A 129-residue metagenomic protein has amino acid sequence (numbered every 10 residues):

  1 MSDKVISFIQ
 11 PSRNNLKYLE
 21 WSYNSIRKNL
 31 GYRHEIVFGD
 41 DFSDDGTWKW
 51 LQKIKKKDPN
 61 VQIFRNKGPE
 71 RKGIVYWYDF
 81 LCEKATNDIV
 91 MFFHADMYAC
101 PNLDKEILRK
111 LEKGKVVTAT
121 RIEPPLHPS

Functional and structural regions predicted by a protein language model:
M1-S25: N-proximal low-complexity "stem/linker" segments adjacent to membrane-targeting elements
N24-R33: Short, acidic, metal-binding catalytic loop of nucleotide-sugar glycosyltransferases
D40-K49: A conserved acidic beta->alpha catalytic loop
Q52-K72: Conserved donor nucleotide-binding strand/loop of the catalytic core
K67-A85: Glycine-rich, basic loop-to-helix element that forms the pyrophosphate-binding segment of sugar-nucleotide handling
V90: Short aromatic/hydrophobic "clamp" motif used to bind/position activated sugar donors
D104-A119: Conserved donor-nucleotide/metal-binding helix-loop-beta segment in metal-dependent transferases, i.e., the alpha-helix
V117-S129: Short beta-strand-to-loop element that shapes/binds the nucleotide-sugar donor at the catalytic cleft/hinge
